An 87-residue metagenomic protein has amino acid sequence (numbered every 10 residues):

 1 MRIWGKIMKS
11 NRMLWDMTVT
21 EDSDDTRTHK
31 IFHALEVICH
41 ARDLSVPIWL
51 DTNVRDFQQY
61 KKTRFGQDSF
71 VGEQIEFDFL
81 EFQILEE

Functional and structural regions predicted by a protein language model:
M1-T18: Short, extreme N-terminal segment that most often corresponds to the first beta-strand
M8, T26, F57-Y60: General helical secondary-structure elements
S10, D22, L85-E87: Generic structural motif
M13-A41: Short, flexible N-terminal segments of the mature chain
A34-E87: Acidic, low-complexity intrinsically disordered segments
